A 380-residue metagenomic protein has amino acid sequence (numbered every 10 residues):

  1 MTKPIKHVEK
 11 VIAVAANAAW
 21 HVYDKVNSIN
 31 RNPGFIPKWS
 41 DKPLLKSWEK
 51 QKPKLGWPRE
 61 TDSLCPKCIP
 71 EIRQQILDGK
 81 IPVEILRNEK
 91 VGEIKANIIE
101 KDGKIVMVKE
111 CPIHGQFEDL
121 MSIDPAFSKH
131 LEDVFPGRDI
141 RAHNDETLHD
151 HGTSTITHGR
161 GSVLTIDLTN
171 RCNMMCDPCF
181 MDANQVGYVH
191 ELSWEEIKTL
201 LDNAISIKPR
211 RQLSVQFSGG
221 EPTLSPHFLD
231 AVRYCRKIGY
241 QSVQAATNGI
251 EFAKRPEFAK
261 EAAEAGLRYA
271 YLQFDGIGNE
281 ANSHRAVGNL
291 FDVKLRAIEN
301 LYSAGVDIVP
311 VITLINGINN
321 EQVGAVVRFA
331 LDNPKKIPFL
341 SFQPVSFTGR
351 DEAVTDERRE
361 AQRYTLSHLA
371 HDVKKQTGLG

Functional and structural regions predicted by a protein language model:
T2-S40, S303-G380: Radical SAM enzyme [4Fe-4S]-AdoMet core and its adjacent flexible, acidic and glycine-rich loops/tails across
F35-T165: N-terminal [4Fe-4S]-dependent radical SAM core
L64, Y234, R296, N300 (+1 more regions): Amphipathic alpha-helical segments that form well-ordered structural scaffolds and often line/cohere around active
Q75, D119-M121, C176, R255 (+3 more regions): Short acidic, gly/pro-rich beta-turn/loop elements at beta-sheet edges and active-site/ligand-binding grooves
C111, Q116-E118, S122, E132-E257: Conserved alpha-helical substructure of the radical SAM core
Q185-G187, G278-H284, R350-A353: A short acidic, helix-capping loop that chelates divalent metal ions and anchors anionic groups
V189-L192, E196, R285-D292, I318 (+1 more regions): Alpha-helix N-cap and loop-to-helix initiation/capping positions
K198-Q216, S225-P344: Radical SAM/AdoMet-radical enzyme domain recognition
